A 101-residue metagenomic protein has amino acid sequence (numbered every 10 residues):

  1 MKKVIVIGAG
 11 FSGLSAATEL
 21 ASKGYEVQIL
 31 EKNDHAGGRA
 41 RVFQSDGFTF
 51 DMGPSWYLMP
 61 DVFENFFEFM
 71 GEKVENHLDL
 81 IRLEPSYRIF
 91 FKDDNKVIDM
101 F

Functional and structural regions predicted by a protein language model:
K2-I29: N-terminal Rossmann-like FAD-binding beta1-loop-alpha1 element of flavoenzymes
A9-F11, K32-H35, S55, P85: An acidic- and aromatic-residue-enriched active-site/binding cleft used to recognize and process polar
G10-S15, R39-A40, T49, S55: Gly/Ser/Thr-rich beta-alpha loop segments that engage phosphate groups in nucleotides
A21-D46: Glycine-rich FAD pyrophosphate-binding loop
F48-D61, K73-F101: Dinucleotide-binding Rossmann-like beta1-alpha1 core, especially the glycine-rich loop that anchors the ADP
F67: Beta-rich carbohydrate-recognition and catalytic domains
M70: Conserved phosphoryl-transfer catalytic core
